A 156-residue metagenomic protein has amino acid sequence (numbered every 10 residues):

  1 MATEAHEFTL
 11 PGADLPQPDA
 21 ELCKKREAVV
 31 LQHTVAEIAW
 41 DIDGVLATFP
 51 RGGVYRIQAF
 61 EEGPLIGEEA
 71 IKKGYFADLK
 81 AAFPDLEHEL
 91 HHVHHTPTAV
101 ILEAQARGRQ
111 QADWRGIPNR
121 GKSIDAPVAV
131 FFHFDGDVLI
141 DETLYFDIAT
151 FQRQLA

Functional and structural regions predicted by a protein language model:
M1-R51, L155: Short, low-complexity N-terminal intrinsically disordered segments enriched in polar/charged residues
A2-A5, I101, S123-R153: Short beta-strand edge/turn micro-motifs at domain boundaries
H6-G12, A82-F83, R109, L139: C-terminal-biased regions
L22, R26, E68, G121-K122: Residue-level preference for long, well-ordered alpha-helices that form the structural scaffold of enzyme catalytic
E27, I42-P97, Q105, Q110: A solvent-exposed, acidic/Ser-Thr-rich amphipathic alpha-helical stretch
V29, H33, G74-Y75, V130: Alpha-helical packing segments of well-folded alpha/beta enzyme cores
Q111-G121: Short, surface-exposed loop/helix-turn segments at secondary-structure junctions that function as lids/hinges flanking
